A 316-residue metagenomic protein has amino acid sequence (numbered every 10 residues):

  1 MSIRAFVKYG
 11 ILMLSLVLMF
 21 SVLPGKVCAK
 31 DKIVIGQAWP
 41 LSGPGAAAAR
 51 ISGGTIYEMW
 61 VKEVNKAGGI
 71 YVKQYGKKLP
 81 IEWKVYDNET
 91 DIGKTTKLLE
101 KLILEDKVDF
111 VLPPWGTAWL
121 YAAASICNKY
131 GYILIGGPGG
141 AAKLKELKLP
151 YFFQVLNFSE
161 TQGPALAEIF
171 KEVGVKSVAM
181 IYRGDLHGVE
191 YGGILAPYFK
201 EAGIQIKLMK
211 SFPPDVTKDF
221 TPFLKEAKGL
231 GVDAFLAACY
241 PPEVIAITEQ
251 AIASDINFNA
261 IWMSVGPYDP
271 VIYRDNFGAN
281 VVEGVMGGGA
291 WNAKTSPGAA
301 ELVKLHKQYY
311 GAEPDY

Functional and structural regions predicted by a protein language model:
M1-V34, I103: Short, low-complexity disordered leader/linker segments with a strong preference for bacterial N-terminal type II
K26-A38, V72-P80, F170-K176: Immediate post-signal peptide segment of exported/extracytoplasmic ligand-binding proteins
V34, A48-G53, A67-E146, V155 (+2 more regions): Beta-alpha junction/loop-to-helix N-cap segments that form part of ligand/metal-binding clefts
G36-W60, Y86-I92, W115-G116, I181-V189 (+1 more regions): Extracytoplasmic "Venus flytrap"
Q37, L102-W115, I135-G137, A179-Y182 (+6 more regions): Periplasmic-binding protein-like
Y71-Y75, Y130-Y132, F199-Q205, I252-N259 (+1 more regions): Short helix-capping segments at alpha-helix termini
K97, A142-K143, P150-S254, N292-E301: Extracellular/periplasmic Venus flytrap/periplasmic-binding protein
A251-Y316: Extracellular/periplasmic periplasmic-binding protein-like sensory domains
